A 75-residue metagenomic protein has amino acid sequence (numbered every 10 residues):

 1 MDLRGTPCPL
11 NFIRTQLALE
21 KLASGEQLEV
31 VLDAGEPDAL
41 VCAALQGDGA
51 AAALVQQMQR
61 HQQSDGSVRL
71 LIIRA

Functional and structural regions predicted by a protein language model:
M1-S24: An N-terminal amphipathic alpha-helical segment
P9, E29, A39, L70: Short, electropositive, low-hydrophobicity segments enriched in small/polar residues
F12-A18, G35-Q56: Amphipathic alpha-helical interaction surfaces in cytosolic regulatory modules
E20-A34: Short glycine-rich, basic-tinged beta-strand/loop micro-motifs
A52-A75: C-terminal edge-of-domain segments
